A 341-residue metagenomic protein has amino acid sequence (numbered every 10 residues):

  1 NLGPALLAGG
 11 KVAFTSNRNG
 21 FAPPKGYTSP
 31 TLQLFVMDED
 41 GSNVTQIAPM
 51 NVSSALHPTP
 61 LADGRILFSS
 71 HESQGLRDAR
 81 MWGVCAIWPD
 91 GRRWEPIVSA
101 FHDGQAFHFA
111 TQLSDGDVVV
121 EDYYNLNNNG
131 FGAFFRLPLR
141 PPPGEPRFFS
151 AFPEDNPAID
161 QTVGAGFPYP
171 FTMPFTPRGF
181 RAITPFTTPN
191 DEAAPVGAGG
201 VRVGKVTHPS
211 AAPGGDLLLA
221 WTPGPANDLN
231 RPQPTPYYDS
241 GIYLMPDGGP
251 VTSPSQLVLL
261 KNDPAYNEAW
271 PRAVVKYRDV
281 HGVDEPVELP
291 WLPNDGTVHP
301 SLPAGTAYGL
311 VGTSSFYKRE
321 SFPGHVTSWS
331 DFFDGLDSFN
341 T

Functional and structural regions predicted by a protein language model:
N1, V44-T45, W94, V98-H102 (+2 more regions): Surface-exposed loop and turn segments in beta-propeller and other repeat-based domains that flank or scaffold
N1-K11, V52-L67, H102-D117, N156-Q161 (+4 more regions): Conserved beta-propeller blade repeats
N1-L2, A8, T15-L34, A48-A55 (+3 more regions): A flexible loop/linker signature enriched in serine peptidases of the S9 family
V12-N17, I66-H71, D117-D122, L217-W221 (+2 more regions): Residue position within the beta-strands of beta-propeller blades
E72, G91, A110-D115, D122 (+4 more regions): Carbohydrate-active catalytic/glycan-binding domains of CAZyme proteins, especially the secreted or lumenal ectodomains
G200-G249: Extracellular low-complexity, Gly/Ser/Thr-rich intrinsically disordered linkers and protease-sensitive activation/hinge
V203, K276-N340: Surface beta-strand/loop "capping" patches
P236, S240-Y243, G248-L289: Blade-level signature of beta-propeller repeat domains, shared across WD40, Kelch, NHL, RCC1 and BNR/Asp-box propellers
